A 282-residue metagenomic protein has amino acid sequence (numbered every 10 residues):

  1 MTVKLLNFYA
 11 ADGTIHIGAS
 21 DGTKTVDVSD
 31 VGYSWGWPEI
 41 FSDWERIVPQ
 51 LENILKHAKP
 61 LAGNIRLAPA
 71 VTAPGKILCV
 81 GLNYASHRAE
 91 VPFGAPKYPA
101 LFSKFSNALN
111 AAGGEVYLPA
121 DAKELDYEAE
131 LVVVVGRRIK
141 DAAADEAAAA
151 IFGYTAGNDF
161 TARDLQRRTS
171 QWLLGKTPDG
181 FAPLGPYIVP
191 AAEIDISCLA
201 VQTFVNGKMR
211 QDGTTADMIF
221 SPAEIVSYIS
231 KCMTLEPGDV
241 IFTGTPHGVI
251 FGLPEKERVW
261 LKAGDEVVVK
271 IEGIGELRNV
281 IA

Functional and structural regions predicted by a protein language model:
M1-P99, E266-V268: N-terminal non-catalytic cap/leader segment that marks the start of a structured domain
L6, L67-P69, A89-P92, V116-L125 (+4 more regions): A generic local secondary-structure boundary/capping motif
A11-D12, E52, P60, R66 (+2 more regions): Catalytic-pocket segment enriched in acidic/His residues
T72, D126-E128, E236, K262-A263: Residue-level recognition of short, solvent-exposed, well-ordered loop/turn junctions that link secondary-structure
G94-A112, Y127, L261-E272: Structural signature of FAD isoalloxazine-binding scaffolds in flavoprotein oxidoreductases
A100-P119, I139-K140, G180-Y187, P246-F251 (+1 more regions): Short catalytic-site patches enriched in acidic/histidine residues that coordinate or position cofactors/metals
A111-A147, F152, G157-F160: Non-heme Fe(II) oxygenase catalytic core, chiefly the N-lobe of the double-stranded beta-helix
